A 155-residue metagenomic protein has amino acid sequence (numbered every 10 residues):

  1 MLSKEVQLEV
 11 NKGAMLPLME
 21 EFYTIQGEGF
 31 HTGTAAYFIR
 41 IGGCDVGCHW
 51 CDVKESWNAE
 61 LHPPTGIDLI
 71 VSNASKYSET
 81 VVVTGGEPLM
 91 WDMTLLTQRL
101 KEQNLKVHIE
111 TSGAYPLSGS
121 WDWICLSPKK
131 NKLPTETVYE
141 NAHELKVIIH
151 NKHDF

Functional and structural regions predicted by a protein language model:
M1-G27, K76-E79, H153: Auxiliary Fe-S-binding modules of radical SAM enzymes
L16-L69, Y77: Canonical Radical SAM [4Fe-4S] cluster-binding loop centered on the CxxxCxxC motif and its immediate flanking residues
F22, G42, K54, G86-L89 (+2 more regions): Anionic group-transfer/hydrolysis microenvironments
F38-R40, T80-V82, H108: Short, conserved beta-strand segments within well-ordered enzyme catalytic domains that often line or immediately flank
G66-N73, L96, D154: A general structural detector for well-ordered alpha-helical segments in enzyme core domains, enriched
L69-L89: Short Fe-S-cluster ligation motifs
L89-F155: Conserved AdoMet/S-adenosylmethionine-binding subsite of the radical SAM
